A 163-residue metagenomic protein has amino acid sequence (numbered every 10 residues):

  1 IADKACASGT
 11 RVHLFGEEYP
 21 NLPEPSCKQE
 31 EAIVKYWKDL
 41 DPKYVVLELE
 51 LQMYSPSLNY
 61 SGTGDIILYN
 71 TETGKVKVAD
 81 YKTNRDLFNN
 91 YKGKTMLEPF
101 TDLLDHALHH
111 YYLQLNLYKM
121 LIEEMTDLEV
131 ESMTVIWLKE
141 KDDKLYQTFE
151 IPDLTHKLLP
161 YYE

Functional and structural regions predicted by a protein language model:
I1-F100: Catalytic cores of nuclease domains that cleave nucleic-acid phosphodiester backbones
L104-E163: Metal-dependent nuclease catalytic regions and adjoining charged, substrate-binding loops involved in nucleic-acid end
